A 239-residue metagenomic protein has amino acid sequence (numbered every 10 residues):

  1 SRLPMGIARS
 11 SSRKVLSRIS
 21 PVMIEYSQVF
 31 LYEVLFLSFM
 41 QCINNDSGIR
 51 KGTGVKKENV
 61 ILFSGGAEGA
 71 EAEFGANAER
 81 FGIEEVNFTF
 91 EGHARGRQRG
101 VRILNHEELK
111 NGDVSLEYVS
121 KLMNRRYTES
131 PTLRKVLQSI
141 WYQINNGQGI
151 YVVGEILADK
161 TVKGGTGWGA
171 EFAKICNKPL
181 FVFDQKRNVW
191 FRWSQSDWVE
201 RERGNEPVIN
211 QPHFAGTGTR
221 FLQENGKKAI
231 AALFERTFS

Functional and structural regions predicted by a protein language model:
S1-R2, R9-S20, S27: Low-acidity, Ser/Thr- and Arg-rich intrinsically disordered low-complexity segments
P4, V22-M23, F39: Residue-level detector of intrinsically disordered terminal segments
G6, G48, G52-G54: Residue-identity detector for glycine
G54-S239: Acidic/glycine-enriched connector segments
